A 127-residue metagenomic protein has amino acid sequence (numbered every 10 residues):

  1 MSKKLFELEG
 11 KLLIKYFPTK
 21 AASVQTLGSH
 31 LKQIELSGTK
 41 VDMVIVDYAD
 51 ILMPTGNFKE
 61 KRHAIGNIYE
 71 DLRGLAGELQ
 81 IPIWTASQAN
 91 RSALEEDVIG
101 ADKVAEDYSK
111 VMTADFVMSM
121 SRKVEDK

Functional and structural regions predicted by a protein language model:
M1, N57-K61, K127: Alpha-helix capping and helix-coil boundary motifs
M1-K40: Cytosolic-facing regulatory segments adjacent to core modules
L13-A21, M53-G66, A93-D102: Flexible beta-alpha connector loops of hexameric P-loop NTPases
G28-I34, M43, H63-D71: P-loop NTPase nucleotide-binding module
D42-M43, V111: Hydrophobic "anchor" residues on beta-strands that sit immediately upstream of conserved functional sites
A49: Conserved Walker B
H63-K127: Phosphate-binding/switch region of NTP-binding enzymes
